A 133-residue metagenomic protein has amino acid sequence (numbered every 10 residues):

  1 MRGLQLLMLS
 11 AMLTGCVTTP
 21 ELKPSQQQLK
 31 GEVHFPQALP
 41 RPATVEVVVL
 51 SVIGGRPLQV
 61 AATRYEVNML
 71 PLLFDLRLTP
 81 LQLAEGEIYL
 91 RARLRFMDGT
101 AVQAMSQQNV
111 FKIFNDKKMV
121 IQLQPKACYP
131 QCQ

Functional and structural regions predicted by a protein language model:
R2-L9: Sec-dependent signal peptide recognition, specifically the positively charged N-region followed immediately by
M12-G15: C-terminal motif of bacterial Sec signal peptides marking the signal peptidase cleavage site
T19-P20, L73, V110-Q133: Extracellular beta-sheet/turn segments enriched in Thr/Pro/Gly and aliphatic residues
Q27-F35: A short, amphipathic beta-strand motif
P36-A43, Q82-A84: A short beta-turn/strand-edge loop motif at beta-sheet boundaries
E46-L50, R91-R93: Beta-strand signatures of extracellular beta-sandwich domains
I53-L83: Tryptophan-paired
R93-A104: Short acidic/polar inter-strand loop motif in beta-rich domains
